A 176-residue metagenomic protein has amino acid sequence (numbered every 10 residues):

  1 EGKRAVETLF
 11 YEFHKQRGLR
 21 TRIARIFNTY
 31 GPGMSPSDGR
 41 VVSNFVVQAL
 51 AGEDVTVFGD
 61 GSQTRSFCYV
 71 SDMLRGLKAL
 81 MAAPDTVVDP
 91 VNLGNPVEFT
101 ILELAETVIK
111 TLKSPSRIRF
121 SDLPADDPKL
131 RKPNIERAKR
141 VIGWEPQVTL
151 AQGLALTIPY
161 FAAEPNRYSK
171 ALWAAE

Functional and structural regions predicted by a protein language model:
E1, S37-R40, R65-S71, F99 (+3 more regions): Residue-level signal for the nucleotide or nucleotide-sugar donor/cofactor binding architecture
E1-R22, L50-A51: Active-site Tyr-X1-5-Lys
R4, T29-N44, E53, F58 (+5 more regions): Glycine/proline-rich active-site loop of Rossmann-fold NAD(P)-dependent oxidoreductases
A49, L77-M81, A105-V108, L154-F161: Hydrophobic "lid"/C-terminal helical patch of Rossmann-like NAD(P)-dependent dehydrogenase/epimerase domains
D60, V88-V91, F99-E106, K113-L130 (+2 more regions): C-terminal "lid/loop" region of Rossmann-like NAD(P)-dependent oxidoreductases
M73, L77, L93, L104 (+2 more regions): Non-catalytic, hydrophobic alpha-helical segments
L150-E176: Amphipathic terminal alpha-helices
